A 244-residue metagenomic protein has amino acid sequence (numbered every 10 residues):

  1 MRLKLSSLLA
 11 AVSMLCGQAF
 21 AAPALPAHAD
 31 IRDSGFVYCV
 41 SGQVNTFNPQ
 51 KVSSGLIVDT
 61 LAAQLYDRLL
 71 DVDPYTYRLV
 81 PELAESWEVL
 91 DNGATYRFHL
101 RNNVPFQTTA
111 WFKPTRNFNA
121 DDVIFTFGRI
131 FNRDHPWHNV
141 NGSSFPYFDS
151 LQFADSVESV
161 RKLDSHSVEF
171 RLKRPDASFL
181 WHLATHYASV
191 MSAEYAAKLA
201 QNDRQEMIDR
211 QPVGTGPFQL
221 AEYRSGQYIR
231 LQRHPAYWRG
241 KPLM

Functional and structural regions predicted by a protein language model:
S7-Q18: Bacterial N-terminal signal peptides
A19-A29: Boundary at the C-terminal end of the N-terminal hydrophobic targeting segment
D33-Q43, E85, T95-H99, V123-T126 (+3 more regions): Short, well-ordered beta-strand elements
V37-N92, G128, H135, V213-T215: N-terminal lobe/hinge region of extracytoplasmic solute-binding protein
L70-P74, N102-P105, G128-P136, P175-A177 (+2 more regions): Sec-exported extracytoplasmic/periplasmic mature domains
E85-W137, E169: Aromatic- and charge-enriched surface segment that lines or borders ligand/interaction sites
Q107, R171-E194, D209-M244: Aromatic-rich, solvent-exposed beta-strand/loop patch
N132-A197, E222-R224: Surface-exposed binding/hinge segments that line and control ligand-binding clefts or catalytic entry sites
